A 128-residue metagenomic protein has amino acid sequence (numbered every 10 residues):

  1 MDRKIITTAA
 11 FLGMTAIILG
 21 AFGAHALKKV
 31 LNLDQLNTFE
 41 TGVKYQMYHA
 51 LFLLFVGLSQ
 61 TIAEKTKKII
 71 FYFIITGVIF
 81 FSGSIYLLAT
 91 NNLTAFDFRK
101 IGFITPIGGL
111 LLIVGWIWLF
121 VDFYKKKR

Functional and structural regions predicted by a protein language model:
M1-R128: Polytopic transmembrane helical bundles with strong interfacial aromatic enrichment
